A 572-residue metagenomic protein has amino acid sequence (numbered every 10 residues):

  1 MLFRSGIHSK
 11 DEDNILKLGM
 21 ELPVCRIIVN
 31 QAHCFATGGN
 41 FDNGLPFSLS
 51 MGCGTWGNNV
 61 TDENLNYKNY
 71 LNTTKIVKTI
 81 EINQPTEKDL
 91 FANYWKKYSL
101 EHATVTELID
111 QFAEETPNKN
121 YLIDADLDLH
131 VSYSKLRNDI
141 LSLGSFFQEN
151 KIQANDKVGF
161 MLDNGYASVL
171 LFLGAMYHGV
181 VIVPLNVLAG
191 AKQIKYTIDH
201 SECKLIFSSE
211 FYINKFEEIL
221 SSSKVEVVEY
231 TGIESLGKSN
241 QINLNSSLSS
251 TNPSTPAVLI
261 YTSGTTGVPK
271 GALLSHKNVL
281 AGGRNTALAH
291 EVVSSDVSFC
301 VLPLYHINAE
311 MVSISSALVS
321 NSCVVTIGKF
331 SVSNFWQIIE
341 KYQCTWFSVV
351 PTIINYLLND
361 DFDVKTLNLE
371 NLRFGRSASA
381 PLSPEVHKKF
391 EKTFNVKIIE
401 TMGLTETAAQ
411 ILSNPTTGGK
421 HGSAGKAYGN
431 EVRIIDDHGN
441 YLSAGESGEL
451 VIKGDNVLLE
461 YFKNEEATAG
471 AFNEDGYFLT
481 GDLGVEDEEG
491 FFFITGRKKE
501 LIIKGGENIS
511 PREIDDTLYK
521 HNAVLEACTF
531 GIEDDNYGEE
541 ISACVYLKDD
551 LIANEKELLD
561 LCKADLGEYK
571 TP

Functional and structural regions predicted by a protein language model:
N118, I242-Y261, V268, E291-V297: Conserved pre-ATP/AMP-binding loop-to-beta segment of ANL
H130, S145-K192, N508: Conserved AMP-binding/adenylate-forming
H130-S134, A257-A281: Conserved AMP-binding A3 loop
N150, Y177-G237, S249, D549-L551: Structural core segment of the AMP-binding/adenylate-forming
S168, A189, K195, I206 (+5 more regions): AMP-binding/adenylate-forming catalytic core of the ANL superfamily
L280-V297, I307-T345, D360: Conserved AMP-binding/adenylation subdomain of ANL enzymes
C344-V349, L358-K420, E431-R433: Gly/Ser/Thr-rich phosphate-binding loop
L412, K426-G429, N440-A471, E507-I509: Conserved ATP/PPi-binding loop(s) of AMP-dependent carboxylate-activating enzymes
